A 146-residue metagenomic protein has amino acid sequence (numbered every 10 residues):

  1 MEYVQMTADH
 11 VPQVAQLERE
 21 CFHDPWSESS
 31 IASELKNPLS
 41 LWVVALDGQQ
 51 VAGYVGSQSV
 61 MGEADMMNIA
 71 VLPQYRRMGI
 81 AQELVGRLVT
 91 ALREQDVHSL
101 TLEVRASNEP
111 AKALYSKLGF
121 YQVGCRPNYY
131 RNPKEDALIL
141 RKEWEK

Functional and structural regions predicted by a protein language model:
E2-Q74, M78, V85-R87, A91 (+2 more regions): Acetyl-CoA-dependent GNAT
M66, L100-V104: Conserved hydrophobic beta-strand within the GNAT/NAT acetyltransferase core sheet that lines the active-site cleft
V71, R105-A106: Short amphipathic helical patch at the helix-1/turn junction of helix-turn-helix
V85, N108-A111, N128-P133: Short glycine/proline-centered loop/turn elements that form peptide/ligand docking sites
L88-L92, L100, A111: Short hydrophobic clusters on alpha-helical segments that form packing/core surfaces in small helical domains
E103, S116, Y121-A137: Conserved catalytic-core motifs of GNAT/GCN5-like acyltransferases
D136-K146: Terminal substrate-recognition subdomain of acyl/acetyltransferases
